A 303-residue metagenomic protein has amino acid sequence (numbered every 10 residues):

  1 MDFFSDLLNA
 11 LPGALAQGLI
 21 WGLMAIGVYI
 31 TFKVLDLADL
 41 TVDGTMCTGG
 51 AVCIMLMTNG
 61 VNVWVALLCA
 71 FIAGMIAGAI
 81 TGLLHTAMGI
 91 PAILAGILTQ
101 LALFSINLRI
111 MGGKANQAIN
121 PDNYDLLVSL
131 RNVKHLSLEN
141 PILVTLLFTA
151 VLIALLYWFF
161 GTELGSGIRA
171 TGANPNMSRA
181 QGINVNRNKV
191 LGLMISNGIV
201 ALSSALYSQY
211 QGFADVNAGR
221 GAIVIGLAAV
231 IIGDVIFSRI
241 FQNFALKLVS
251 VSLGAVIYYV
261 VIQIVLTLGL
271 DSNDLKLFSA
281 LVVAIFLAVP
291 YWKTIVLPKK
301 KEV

Functional and structural regions predicted by a protein language model:
M1-M24, V52, G60-V65, K134 (+1 more regions): Membrane-interfacial amphipathic/re-entrant helices at transmembrane-helix boundaries
V28, V61-L101, I106, T149-A150 (+2 more regions): Alpha-helical transmembrane segments within multi-pass membrane transporters and channels
F32-A87, R131-L138, I240, T267: Membrane-embedded helix boundary and interhelical linker motif in transport proteins
K33-A38, A79-N123, G212-V216, A228-V249: Short loop segments and helix-boundary regions at transmembrane helix junctions of multi-pass inner-membrane proteins
A77, L138-I223: Helix-loop-helix "hairpin" substructures at the membrane interface of multi-pass membrane proteins
A92, G96, Q100-G161, L191 (+3 more regions): Transmembrane helix-bundle core of multi-pass membrane transporters and related energy-transducing complexes
A173-A180, N184-R187, I240, L246-V249 (+1 more regions): Cytosolic-side transmembrane-helix boundaries in multi-pass membrane proteins
V200, S204, Y210-K276: Transmembrane alpha-helical segments in multi-pass inner-membrane proteins
